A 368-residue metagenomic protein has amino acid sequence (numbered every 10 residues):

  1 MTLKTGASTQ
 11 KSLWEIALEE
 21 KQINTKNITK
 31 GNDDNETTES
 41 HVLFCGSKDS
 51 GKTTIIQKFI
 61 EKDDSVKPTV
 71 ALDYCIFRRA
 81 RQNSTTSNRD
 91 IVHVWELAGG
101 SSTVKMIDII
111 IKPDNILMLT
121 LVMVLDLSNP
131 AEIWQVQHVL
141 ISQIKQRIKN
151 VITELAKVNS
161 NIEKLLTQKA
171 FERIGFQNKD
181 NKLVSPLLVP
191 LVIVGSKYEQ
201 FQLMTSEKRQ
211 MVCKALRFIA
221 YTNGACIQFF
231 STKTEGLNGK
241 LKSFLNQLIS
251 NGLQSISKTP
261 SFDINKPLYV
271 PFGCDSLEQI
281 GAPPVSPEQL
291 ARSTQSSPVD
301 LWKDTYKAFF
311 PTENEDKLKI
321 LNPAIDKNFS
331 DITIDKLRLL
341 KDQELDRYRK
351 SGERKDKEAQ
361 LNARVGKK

Functional and structural regions predicted by a protein language model:
M1-S47, I76-Q82, I91, T103-V104: Short, flexible boundary segments at extreme N-termini or domain junctions of P-loop NTPases and their
G46, V124-N129, V151-E207, I227-G239 (+1 more regions): G-domain G4 guanine-recognition motif of GTPases
T53-P68: A conserved segment at the C-terminal end of the G1
D64-L117, L125-L127: Switch I (G2) and immediately adjacent beta-strands of P-loop GTPase domains
V104-Q168: Inter-motif core of Ras-like GTPase G domains
W134, N150-E154, N178-L183, K240-K303: A eukaryotic "domain-to-IDR transition" signal
P186-V192, Q200-E278: Canonical P-loop GTPase G-domain recognition
P287, A291-K368: Extended non-globular C-terminal regions
